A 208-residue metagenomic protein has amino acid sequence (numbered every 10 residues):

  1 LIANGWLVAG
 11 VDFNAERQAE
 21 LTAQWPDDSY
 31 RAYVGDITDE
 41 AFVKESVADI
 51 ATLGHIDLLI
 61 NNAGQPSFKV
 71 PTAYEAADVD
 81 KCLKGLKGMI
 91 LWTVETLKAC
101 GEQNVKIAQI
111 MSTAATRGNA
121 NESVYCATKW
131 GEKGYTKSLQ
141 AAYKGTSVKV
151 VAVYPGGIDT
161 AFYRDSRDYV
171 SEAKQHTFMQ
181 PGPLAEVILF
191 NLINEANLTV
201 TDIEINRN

Functional and structural regions predicted by a protein language model:
W6-Q18: Conserved glycine-rich Rossmann-like NAD(P)H-binding loop of the short-chain dehydrogenase/reductase
K44, Q65-D78, N121-V124, Y163: Conserved mid-core segment of classical short-chain dehydrogenase/reductases
A48, T52, K84-N104, A141: Amphipathic alpha-helical dimer-interface segment in Rossmann-like NAD(P)H-dependent oxidoreductases
I56-G64, G85, Q109, V151: Rossmann-fold scaffold of SDR-type NAD(P)-dependent oxidoreductases
Q65, T72-L91, A108, E132: Catalytic Tyr-X3-Lys loop
C100, R117, S138-V148: Active-site-adjacent segment of SDR/Rossmann-fold oxidoreductases
S112: Residue(s) in the substrate-gating loop at a strand-loop-helix junction that position the organic substrate next
V148, A152, E172-N208: C-terminal helical subdomain
